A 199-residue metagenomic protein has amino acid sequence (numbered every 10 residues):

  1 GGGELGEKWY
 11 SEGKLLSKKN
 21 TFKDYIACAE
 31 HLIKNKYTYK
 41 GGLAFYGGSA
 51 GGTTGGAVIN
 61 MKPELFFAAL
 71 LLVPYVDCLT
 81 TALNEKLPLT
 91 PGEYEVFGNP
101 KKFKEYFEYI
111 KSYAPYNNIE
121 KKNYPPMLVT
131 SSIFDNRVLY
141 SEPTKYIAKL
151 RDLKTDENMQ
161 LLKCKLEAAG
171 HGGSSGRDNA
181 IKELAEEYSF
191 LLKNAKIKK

Functional and structural regions predicted by a protein language model:
G1-K199: Active-site-proximal cap/loop segments of hydrolase catalytic domains
